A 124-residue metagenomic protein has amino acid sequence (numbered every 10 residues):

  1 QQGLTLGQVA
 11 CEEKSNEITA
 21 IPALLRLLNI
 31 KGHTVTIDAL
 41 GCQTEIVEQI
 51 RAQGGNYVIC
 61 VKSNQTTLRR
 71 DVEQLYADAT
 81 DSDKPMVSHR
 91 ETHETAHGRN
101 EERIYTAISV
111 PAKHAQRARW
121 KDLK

Functional and structural regions predicted by a protein language model:
Q1-I37, C42-E45: Conserved, well-structured functional cores that handle cations and Mg-NTP chemistry
S15, G54-G55, A77-A79: Short, low-complexity, polar/charged sequence segments that are solvent-exposed and flexible
A23, A52, R70, Q74: Charged/polar, solvent-exposed surface patches and flexible loops
T44-K62: A short alpha/beta connector and helix-capping loop motif
K62-K124: An anionic, glycine-rich sequence signature occurring as long contiguous blocks
